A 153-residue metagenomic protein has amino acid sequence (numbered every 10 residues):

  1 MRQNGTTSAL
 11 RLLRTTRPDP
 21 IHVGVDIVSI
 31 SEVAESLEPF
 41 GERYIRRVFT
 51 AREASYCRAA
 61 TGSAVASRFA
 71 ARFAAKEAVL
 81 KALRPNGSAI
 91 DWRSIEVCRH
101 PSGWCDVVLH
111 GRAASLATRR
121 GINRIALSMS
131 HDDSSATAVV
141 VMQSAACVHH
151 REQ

Functional and structural regions predicted by a protein language model:
M1-Q153: Core catalytic alpha/beta fold that binds nucleotide/phospho-ligands
